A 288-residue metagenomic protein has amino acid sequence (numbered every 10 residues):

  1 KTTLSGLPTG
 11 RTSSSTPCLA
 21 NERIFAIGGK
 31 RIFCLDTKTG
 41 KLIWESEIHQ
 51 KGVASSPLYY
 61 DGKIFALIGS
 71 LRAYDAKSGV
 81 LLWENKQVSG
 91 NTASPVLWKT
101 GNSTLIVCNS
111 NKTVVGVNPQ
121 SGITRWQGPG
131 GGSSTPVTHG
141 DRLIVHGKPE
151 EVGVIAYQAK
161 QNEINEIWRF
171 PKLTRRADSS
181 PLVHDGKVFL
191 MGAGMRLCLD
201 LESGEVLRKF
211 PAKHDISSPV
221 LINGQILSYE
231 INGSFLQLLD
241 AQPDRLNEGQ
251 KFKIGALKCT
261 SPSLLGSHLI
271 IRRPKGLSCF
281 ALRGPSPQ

Functional and structural regions predicted by a protein language model:
K1-Q288: Noncatalytic, solvent-exposed loop/strand surfaces of beta-propeller-type extracellular/periplasmic domains
